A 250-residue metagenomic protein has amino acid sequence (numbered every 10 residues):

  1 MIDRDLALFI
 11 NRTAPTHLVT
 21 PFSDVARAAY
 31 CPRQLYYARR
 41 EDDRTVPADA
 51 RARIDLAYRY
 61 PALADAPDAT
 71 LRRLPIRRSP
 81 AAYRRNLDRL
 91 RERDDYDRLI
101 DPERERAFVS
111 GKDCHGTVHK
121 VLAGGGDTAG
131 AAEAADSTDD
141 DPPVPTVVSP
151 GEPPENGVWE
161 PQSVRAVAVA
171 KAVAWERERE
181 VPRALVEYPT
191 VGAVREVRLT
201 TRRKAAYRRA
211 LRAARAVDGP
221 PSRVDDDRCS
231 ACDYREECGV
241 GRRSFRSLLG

Functional and structural regions predicted by a protein language model:
M1-P143, R242-G250: Metal-dependent nuclease catalytic cores that hydrolyze phosphodiester bonds in DNA/RNA, characterized by
C31, P145, A184-E187: A structural signal for short, well-ordered beta-strand segments and their strand-loop junctions that often border
Q34, D43, E152, R235-C238: Short loop/turn segments at secondary-structure transitions that flank enzyme active sites
R39, V147-P150, Y188: Residue-level recognition of conserved beta-strand positions in structured domain cores
P102-G111, G125, N156-E160, A172-G250: Metal-dependent nuclease catalytic regions and adjoining charged, substrate-binding loops involved in nucleic-acid end
H115-T117, S163, E196: Well-ordered beta-strand positions in beta-sheet-rich domains
V148-V158: Short beta-strand-loop-alpha-helix junction that forms the active-site gateway of nucleic-acid-processing nucleases
V164-A172: Short amphipathic alpha-helical face segments that pack within enzyme cores and frequently flank/anchor catalytic
